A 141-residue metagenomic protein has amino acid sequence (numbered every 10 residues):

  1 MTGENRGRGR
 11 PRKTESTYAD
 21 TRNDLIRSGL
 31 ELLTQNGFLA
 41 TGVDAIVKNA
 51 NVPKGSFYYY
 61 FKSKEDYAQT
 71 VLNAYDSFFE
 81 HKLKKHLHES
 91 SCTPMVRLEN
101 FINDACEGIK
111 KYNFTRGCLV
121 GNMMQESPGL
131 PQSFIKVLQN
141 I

Functional and structural regions predicted by a protein language model:
M1-D20: N-terminal intrinsically disordered/low-complexity leader segments
N23, R27, G121: Short alpha-helical elements of helix-turn-helix
D24, E31-D66, T70: Helix-turn-helix
Q35-L39, S90, R116: Short coil/turn segments at alpha/beta junctions that flank glycine-rich nucleotide-binding fingerprints
T70, K84-T115: Hydrophobic alpha-helical connector segments
N73-E80: Short, basic, alpha-helical segments at the C-terminal edge of helix-turn-helix-like DNA-binding modules
R97, K111-S133: Amphipathic alpha-helical segments used for helix-helix packing
S133-I141: Short, solvent-exposed amphipathic helices
